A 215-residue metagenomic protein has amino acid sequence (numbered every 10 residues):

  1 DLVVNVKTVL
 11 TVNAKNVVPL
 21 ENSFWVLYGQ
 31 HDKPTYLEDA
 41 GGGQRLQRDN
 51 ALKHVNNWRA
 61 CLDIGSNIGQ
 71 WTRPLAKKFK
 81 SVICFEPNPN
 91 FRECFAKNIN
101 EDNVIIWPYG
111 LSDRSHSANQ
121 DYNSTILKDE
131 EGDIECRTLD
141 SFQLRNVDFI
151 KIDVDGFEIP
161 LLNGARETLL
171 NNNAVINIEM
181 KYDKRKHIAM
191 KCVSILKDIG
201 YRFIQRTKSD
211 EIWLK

Functional and structural regions predicted by a protein language model:
D1-I99, Y182, S194-I195, I199-K215: S-adenosyl-L-methionine
L37-L62, N119-N172, D183-K191, I195: Short internal loop-to-helix segment that lines adenine-nucleotide cofactor pockets
G65, N88, G110, D153-D155 (+1 more regions): Anionic group-transfer/hydrolysis microenvironments
Q70, F91, D113-S115, E158 (+1 more regions): Feature marks short, surface-exposed loop/turn motifs that line or immediately flank catalytic pockets and channel
K80, N100-I105, N146, N172: A short helix-to-beta-strand connector/capping loop
F85, P89-T125: Core alpha/beta nucleotide-donor-binding catalytic domains of modification enzymes
G110, R137, Q205-K208: Residues at the C-termini of beta-strands that transition into short coil/loop
A174-I178: Proline-aspartate-enriched helix->loop->beta-strand connector
